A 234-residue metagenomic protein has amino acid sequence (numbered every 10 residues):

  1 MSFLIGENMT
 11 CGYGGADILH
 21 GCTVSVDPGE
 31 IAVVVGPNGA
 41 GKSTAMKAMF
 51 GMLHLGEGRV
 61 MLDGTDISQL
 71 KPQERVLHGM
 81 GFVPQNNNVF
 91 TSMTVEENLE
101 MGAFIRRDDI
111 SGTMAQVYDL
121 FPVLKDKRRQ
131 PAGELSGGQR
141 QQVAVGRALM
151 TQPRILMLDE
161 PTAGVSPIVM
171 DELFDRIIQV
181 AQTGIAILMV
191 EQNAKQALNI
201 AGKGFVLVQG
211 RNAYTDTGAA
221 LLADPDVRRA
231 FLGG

Functional and structural regions predicted by a protein language model:
S2-G234: Glycine-rich phosphate-binding loops of nucleotide-dependent enzymes
